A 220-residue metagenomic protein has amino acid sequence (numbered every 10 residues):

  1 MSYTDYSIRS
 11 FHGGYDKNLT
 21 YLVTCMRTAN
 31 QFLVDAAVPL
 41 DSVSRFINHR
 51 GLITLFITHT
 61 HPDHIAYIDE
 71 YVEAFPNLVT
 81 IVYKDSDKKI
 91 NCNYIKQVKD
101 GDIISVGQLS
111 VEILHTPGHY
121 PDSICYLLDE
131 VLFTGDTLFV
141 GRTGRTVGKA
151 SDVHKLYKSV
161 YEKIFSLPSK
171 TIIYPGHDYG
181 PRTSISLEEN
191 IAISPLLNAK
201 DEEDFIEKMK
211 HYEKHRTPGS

Functional and structural regions predicted by a protein language model:
M1-R50, C125-G135, G141: Conserved beta-strand hairpin/beta-sheet module of binuclear metal-dependent hydrolase folds, prominently
M1-T4, K158-S220: Accessory terminal helices/loops
S10-F11, Y21-T24, G101-L128: Core dinuclear metal-dependent hydrolase active-site scaffold
F11, V98, L187: Hydrophobic residues at beta-strand termini and immediately following loops that shape nucleotide-binding pockets
D16-K17, T28-Q31, A36-E112, A192-L196 (+2 more regions): Active-site HxH/HxHxD metal-binding segment of metal-dependent hydrolases
A36-V38, T60, D85-S86, G118-Y120 (+4 more regions): Active-site metal-binding loops of divalent metal-dependent hydrolases
L55-I65, L114-P121, Y174-G180: Histidine-centered catalytic micro-motifs
R145-V153: Adenylate-forming
